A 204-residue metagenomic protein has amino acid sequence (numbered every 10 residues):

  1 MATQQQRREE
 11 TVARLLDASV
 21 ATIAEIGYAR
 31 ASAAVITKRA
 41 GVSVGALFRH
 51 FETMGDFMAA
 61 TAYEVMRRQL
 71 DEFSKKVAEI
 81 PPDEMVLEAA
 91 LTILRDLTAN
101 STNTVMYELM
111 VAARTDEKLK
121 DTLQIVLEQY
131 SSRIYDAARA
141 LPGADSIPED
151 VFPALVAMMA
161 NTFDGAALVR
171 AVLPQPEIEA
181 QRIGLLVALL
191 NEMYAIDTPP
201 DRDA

Functional and structural regions predicted by a protein language model:
Q6, R49-D56, A60, P81 (+3 more regions): Residues in soluble alpha-helical coiled-coils and helical-bundle/repeat scaffolds
T11-R14, A18-D56, A60: Helix-turn-helix
R14, A18-E25, E72-K76, V105 (+2 more regions): Solvent-exposed, amphipathic alpha-helical segments
A60, F73-N103, I147-M159: Hydrophobic alpha-helical connector segments
Y63-R68: Short, basic, alpha-helical segments at the C-terminal edge of helix-turn-helix-like DNA-binding modules
L70-D71, K75, T98-Y107, E117-G143 (+3 more regions): Amphipathic alpha-helical packing segments from all-alpha helical-bundle domains
I80, A113, R170-L173: Secondary-structure edge/capping motif, primarily at the C-terminal ends of alpha-helices and the immediately following
K120-D121, L141-A204: Hydrophobic/aromatic-rich alpha-helical bundle segments in the mid-to-C-terminal region
